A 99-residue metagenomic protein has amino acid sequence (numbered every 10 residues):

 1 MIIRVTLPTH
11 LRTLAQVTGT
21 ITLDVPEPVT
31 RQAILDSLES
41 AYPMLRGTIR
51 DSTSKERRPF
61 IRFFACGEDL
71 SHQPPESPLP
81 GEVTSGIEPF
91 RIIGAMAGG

Functional and structural regions predicted by a protein language model:
M1-G98: Ubiquitin-like/PB1-type beta-grasp interaction modules and other compact soluble beta-rich domains
